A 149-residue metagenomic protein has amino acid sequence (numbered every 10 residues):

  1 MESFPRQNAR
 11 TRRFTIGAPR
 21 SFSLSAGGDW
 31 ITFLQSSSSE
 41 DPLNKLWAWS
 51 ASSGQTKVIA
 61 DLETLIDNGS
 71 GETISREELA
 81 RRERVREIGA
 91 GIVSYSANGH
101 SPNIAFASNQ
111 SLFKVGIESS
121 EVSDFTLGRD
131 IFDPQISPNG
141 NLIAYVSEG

Functional and structural regions predicted by a protein language model:
M1-G149: Beta-propeller folds
